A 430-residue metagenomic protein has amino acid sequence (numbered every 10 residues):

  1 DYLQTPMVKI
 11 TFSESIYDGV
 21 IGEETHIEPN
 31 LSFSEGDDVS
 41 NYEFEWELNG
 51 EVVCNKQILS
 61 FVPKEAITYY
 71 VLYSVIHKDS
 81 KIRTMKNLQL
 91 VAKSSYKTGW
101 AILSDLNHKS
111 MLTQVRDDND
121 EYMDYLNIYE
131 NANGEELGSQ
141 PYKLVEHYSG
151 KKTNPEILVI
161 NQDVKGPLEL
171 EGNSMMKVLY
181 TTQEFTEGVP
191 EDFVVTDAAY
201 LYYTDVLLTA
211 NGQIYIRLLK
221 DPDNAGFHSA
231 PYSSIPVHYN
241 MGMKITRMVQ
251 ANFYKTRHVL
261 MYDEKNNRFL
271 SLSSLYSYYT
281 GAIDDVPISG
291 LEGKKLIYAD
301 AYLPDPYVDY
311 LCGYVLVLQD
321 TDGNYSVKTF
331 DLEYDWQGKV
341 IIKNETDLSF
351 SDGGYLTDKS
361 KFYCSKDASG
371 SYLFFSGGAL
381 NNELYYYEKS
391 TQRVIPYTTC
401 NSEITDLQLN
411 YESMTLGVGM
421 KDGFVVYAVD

Functional and structural regions predicted by a protein language model:
D1-A132, K421-D430: Acidic/polar, low-complexity intrinsically disordered N-terminal segments immediately downstream of a Sec signal
S104-G138, Y148, K152, E156-T182: Beta-propeller domains
V115, E383, C400-L407, Y411-D430: Extracytoplasmic/lumenal domain signature
G138-Y148, P155-I157, V195, I245 (+2 more regions): Signature of short aromatic-glycine-proline-rich micro-motifs recurring in repeat-based ectodomains
G166-L380: Acidic, serine/threonine- and glycine-rich low-complexity intrinsically disordered segments that serve as flexible
N344-K361, Q392-E412, D430: Conserved blade-ending motifs and adjacent loop-strand segments that build the rim/top face of beta-propeller domains
